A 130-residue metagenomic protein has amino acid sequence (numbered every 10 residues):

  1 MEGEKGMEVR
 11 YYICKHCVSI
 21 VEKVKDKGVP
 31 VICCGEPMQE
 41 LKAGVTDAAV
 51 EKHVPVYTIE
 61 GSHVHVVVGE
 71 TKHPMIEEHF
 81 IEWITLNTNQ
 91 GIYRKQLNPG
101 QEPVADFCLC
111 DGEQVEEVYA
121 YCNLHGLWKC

Functional and structural regions predicted by a protein language model:
Y11, P30, Y119: Residues immediately within or flanking Cys/His clusters that coordinate Zn2+ in small zinc-binding modules
C14-C17, C33, C122: Short cysteine-rich clusters marking metal-coordination/redox-active sites
V21, P37-M38, G126: Cys/His-rich microdomains that often coordinate metals
E22-G28, L41-G44, C130: Short Cys/His-rich "knuckle" micro-motifs
K27-P37: Cysteine-rich micro-motifs
V67-V68, V104-D111: Exposed aromatic-hydrophobic patches
V68-I76: Short amphipathic, basic-aromatic surface patches that mediate peripheral association with negatively charged
N123-C130: Short acidic/polar inter-strand loop motif in beta-rich domains
